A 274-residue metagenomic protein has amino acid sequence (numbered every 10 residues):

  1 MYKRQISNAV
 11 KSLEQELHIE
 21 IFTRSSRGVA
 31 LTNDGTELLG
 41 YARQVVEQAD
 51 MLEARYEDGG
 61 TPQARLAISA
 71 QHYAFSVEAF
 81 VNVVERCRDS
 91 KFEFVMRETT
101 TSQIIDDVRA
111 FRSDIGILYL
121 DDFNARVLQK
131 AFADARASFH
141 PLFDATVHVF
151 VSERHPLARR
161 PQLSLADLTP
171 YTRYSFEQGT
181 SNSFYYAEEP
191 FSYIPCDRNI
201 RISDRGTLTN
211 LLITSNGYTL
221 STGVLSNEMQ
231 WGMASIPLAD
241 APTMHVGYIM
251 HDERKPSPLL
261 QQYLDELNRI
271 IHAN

Functional and structural regions predicted by a protein language model:
M1-Q5: Conserved small/polar residues in nucleotide/adenosyl-binding loops
E14-L31: A short LG(V/I)-centered, amphipathic sequence patch enriched for acidic residue(s) preceding the LG motif
E16-L17, L38-G60: Alpha-helical linker/hinge and terminal dimerization helices associated with HTH transcriptional regulators
Q63-V127: Central regulatory/effector-binding core of bacterial HTH transcription factors
S76-N82, A125, P161-L165, T169-Y193: Secondary-structure junction motif
R109-S113, Y119, Q178-A234: Hydrophobic hinge/microswitch elements
A131-R173: Flexible hinge/capping segments at coil-to-helix
D134-H140, A145, G206-K255: Beta-alpha-beta core module
